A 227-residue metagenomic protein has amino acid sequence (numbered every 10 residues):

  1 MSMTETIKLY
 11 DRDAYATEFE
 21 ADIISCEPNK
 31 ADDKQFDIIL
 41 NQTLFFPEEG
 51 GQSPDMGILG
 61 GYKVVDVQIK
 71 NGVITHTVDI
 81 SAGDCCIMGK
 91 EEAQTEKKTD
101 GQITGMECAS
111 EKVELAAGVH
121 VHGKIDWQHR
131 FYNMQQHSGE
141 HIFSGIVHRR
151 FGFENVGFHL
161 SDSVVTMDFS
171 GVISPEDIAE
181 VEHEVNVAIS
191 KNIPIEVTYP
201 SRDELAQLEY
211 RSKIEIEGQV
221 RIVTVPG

Functional and structural regions predicted by a protein language model:
M1-G227: A glycine- and charged-residue-rich anion-binding loop/surface
